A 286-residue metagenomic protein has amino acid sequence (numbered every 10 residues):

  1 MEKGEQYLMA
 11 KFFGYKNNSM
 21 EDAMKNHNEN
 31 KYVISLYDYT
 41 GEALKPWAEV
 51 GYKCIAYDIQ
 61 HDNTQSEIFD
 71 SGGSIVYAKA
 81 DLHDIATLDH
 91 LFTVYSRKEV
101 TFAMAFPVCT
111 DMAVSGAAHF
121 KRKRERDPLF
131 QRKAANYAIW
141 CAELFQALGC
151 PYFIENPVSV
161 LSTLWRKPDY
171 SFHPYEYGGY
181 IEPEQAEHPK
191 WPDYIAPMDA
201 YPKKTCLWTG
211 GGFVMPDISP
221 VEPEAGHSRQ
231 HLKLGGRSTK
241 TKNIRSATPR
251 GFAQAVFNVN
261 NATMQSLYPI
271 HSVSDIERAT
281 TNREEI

Functional and structural regions predicted by a protein language model:
M1-E5, M9, M20-K25, E29 (+1 more regions): Short intrinsically disordered terminal tails
E2-Y52, Y57, N63: S-adenosyl-L-methionine
N28, E49-G51, S71-G72, R97 (+2 more regions): Short, well-ordered coil/turn elements that cap or connect secondary structure elements
K31, I75, T101, C150: Conserved acidic residues
V33, V76-D81, P128-K133: Short, flexible loop segments at the rims of nucleotide/cofactor-binding pockets, characterized by
L36, L91-Y95, F102, C109-T281: Class I S-adenosyl-L-methionine
E49-V50, C54-T93, D169-Y170: Adenosine-cofactor binding site in Rossmann-like domains, unifying the SAM/SAH pocket of S-adenosylmethionine-dependent
